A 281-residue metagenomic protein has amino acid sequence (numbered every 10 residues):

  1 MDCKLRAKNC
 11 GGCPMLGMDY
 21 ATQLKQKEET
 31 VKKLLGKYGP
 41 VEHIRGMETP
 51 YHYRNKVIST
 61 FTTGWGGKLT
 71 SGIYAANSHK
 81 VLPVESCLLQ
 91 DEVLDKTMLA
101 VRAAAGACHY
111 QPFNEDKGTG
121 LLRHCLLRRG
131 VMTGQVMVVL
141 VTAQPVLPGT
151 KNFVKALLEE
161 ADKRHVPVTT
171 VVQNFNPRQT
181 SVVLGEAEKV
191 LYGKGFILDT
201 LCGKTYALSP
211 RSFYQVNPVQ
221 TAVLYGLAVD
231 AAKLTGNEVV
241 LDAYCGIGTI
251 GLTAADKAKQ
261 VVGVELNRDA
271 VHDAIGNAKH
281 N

Functional and structural regions predicted by a protein language model:
M1-V190, L201, D230-N237: SAM-dependent transferase fold signal centered on methyltransferase-like domains, encompassing both Class I
P148-N281: Rossmann-like S-adenosyl-L-methionine
